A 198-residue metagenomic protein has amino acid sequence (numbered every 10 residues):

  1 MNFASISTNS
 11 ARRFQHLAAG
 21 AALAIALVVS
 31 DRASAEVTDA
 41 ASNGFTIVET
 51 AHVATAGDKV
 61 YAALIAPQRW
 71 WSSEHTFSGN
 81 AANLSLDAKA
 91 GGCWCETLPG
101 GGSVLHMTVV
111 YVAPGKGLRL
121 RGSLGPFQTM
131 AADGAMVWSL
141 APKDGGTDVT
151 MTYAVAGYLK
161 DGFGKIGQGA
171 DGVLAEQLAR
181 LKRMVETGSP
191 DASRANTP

Functional and structural regions predicted by a protein language model:
N2-A21: Bacterial N-terminal signal peptides that target proteins for export
A22-L23, A33: Cleavable N-terminal signal peptides
D31-A81, P198: Hydrophobic ligand-binding cavity/cleft-lining segments
E49-A51, L105-Y111, G134-P142: Hydrophobic/aromatic beta-strand elements that line small-molecule binding cavities or substrate pockets in beta-rich
V60-Y61, W94, V109, L120 (+2 more regions): Hydrophobic pocket/interface hotspot
P67-H106, G115: Short beta-edge strand/loop motif at the mouth of beta-sheet-based domains
G125-A175: Beta-strand/loop substructures that line and gate deep hydrophobic ligand-binding cavities in soluble
R183-P198: Short, highly charged C-terminal tails/helix-capping segments
